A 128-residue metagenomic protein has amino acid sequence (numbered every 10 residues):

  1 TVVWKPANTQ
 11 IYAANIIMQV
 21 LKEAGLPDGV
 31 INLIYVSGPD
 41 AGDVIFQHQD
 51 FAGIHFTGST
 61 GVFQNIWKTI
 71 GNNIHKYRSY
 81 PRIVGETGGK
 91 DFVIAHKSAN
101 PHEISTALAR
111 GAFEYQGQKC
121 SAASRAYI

Functional and structural regions predicted by a protein language model:
T1-D28, H102: Conserved small-residue-rich beta-alpha loop and adjacent elements that most often cradle the phosphate/pyrophosphate
K5-P6, L33-I34, G58, H96 (+1 more regions): Small/polar loops that bind or transfer phosphate-bearing groups
T9-Y12, P39-D40, G61-V62: Short alpha-helical
V20, Q47-Q49, G53, T60-I128: ALDH superfamily catalytic-core signature
G29-N32, V93: Rossmann-like NAD(H)/NADP(H) cofactor-binding core
N32-H55: A structured beta-alpha segment of the ubiquitous adenosine-cofactor-binding alpha/beta core
